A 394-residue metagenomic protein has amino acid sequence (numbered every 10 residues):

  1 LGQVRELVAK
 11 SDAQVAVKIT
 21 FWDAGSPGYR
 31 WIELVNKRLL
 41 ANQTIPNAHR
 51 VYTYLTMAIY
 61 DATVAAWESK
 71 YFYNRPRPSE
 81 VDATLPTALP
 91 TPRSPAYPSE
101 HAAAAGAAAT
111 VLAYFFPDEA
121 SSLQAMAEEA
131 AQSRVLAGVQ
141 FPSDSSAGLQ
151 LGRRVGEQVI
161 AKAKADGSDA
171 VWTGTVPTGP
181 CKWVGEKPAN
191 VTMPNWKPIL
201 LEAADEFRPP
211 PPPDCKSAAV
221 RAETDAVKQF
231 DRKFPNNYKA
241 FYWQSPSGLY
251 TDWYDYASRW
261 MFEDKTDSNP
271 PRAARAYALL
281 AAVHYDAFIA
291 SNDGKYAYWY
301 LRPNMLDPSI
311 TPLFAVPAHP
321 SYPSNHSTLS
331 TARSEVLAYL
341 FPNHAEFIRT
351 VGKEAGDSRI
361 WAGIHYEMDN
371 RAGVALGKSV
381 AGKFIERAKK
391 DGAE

Functional and structural regions predicted by a protein language model:
L1-E394: Acidic/polar surface patches and capping/hinge elements
